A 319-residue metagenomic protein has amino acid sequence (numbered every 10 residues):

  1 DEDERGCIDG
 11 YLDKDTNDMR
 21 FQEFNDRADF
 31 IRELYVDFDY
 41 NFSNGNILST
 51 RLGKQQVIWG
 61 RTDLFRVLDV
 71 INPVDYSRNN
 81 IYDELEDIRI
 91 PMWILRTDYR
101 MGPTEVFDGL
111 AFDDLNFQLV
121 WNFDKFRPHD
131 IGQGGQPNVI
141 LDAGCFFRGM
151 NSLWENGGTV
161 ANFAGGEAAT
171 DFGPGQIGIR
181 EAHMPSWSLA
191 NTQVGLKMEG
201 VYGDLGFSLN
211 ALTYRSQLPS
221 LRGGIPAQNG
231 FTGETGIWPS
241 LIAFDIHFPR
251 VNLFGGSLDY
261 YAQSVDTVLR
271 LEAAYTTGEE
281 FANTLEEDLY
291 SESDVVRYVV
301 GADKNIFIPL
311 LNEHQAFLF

Functional and structural regions predicted by a protein language model:
D1, K54-I58, M101, W121-R127 (+4 more regions): Transmembrane beta-strands of outer-membrane beta-barrel pores
C7-F24, G45, R51-Q193, L218 (+1 more regions): Surface-exposed coil loops of outer-membrane beta-barrel proteins
R27-R32, R89-W93, A190-V194, R250-F254 (+1 more regions): Residues that define the transmembrane beta-barrel architecture of outer-membrane proteins
E33-F38, L95-Y99, L196-G200, L209 (+3 more regions): Residues on the lipid-exposed face of transmembrane beta-strands in outer-membrane beta-barrel proteins
D37-T50, W59, D63, G102-Q118 (+3 more regions): Short loop/turn motifs that connect adjacent beta-strands in outer-membrane beta-barrel proteins
T50-L52, T97, F117-L119, F207-A211 (+3 more regions): Membrane-embedded beta-strand positions of outer-membrane beta-barrel proteins
L64, L221-P226, D266-T277: Surface-exposed extracellular loop regions of Gram-negative outer-membrane beta-barrel proteins
L212-Y214, E272-E280, L289-F319: Detector for outer-membrane/organellar transmembrane beta-barrel domains, recognizing the amphipathic beta-strand
